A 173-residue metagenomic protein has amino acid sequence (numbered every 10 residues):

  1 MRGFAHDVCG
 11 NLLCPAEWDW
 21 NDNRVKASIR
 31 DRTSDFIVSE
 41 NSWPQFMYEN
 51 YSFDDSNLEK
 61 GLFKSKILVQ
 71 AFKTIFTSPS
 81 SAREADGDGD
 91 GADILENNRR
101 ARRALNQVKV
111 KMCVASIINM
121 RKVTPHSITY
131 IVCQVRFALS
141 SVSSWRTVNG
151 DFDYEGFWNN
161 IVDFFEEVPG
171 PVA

Functional and structural regions predicted by a protein language model:
R2-A173: Long, contiguous, well-structured interaction cores
